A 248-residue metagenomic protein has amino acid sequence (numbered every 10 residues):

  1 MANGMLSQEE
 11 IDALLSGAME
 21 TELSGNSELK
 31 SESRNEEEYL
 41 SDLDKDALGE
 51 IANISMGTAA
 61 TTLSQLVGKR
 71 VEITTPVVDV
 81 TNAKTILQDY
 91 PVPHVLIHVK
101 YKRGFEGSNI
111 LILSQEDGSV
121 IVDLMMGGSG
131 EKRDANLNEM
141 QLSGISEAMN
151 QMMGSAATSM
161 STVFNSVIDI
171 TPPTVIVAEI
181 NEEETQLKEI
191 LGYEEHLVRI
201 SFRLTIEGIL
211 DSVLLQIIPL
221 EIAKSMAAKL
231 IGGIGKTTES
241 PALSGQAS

Functional and structural regions predicted by a protein language model:
A2-T21, K30-G245: Composition-driven recognition of glycine/serine/threonine/acidic- and proline-rich low-complexity segments and repeats
